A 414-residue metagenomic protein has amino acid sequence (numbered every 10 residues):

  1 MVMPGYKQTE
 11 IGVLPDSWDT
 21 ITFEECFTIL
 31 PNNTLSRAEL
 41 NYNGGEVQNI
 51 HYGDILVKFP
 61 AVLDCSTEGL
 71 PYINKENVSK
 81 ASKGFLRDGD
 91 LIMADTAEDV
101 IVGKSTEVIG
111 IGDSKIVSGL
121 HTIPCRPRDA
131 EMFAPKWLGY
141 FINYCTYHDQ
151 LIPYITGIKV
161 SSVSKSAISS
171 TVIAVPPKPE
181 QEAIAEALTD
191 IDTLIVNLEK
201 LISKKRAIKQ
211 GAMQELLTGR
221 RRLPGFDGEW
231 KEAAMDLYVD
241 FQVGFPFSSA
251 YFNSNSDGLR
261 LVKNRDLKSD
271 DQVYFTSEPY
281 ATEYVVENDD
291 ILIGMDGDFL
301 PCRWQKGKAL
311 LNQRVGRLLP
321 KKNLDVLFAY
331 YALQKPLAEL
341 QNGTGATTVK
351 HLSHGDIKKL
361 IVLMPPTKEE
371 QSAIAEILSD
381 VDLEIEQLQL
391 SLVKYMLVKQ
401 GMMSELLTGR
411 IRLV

Functional and structural regions predicted by a protein language model:
M1-S17, S170, V175-E229, M364-V414: Amphipathic alpha-helical coiled-coil/heptad-repeat segments
M3-K7, D16, S36-R37, G44 (+8 more regions): A short glycine-rich beta-alpha junction/loop motif
M3-T34, Y140, S170, K178 (+2 more regions): Non-catalytic DNA-recognition/assembly elements of restriction-modification systems
Q8, S36, S79-K80, G157 (+3 more regions): Short, solvent-exposed loop/turn positions at domain surfaces that link secondary-structure elements or cap domain
S17-L63, N77, T96-E98, E232-S269: Low-complexity, Lys/Gly-biased intrinsically disordered segments
H51-G53, V62, E68-N143, K263-R265 (+1 more regions): A short beta-sheet element
